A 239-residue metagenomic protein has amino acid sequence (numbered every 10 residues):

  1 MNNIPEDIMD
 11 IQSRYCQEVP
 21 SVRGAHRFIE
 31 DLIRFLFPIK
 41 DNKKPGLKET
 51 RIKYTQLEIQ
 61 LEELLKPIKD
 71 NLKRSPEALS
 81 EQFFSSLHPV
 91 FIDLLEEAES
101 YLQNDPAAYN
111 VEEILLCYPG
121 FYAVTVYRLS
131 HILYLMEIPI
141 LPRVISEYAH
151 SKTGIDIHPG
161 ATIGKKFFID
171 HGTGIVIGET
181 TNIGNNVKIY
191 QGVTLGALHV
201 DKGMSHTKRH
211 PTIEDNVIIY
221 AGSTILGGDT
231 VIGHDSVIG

Functional and structural regions predicted by a protein language model:
M1-E147: Terminal amphipathic alpha-helical/low-complexity segments used for targeting or macromolecular assembly
H150-G239: Structural signal for interior beta-strand "rungs" in well-ordered beta-sheet cores of soluble enzyme domains
